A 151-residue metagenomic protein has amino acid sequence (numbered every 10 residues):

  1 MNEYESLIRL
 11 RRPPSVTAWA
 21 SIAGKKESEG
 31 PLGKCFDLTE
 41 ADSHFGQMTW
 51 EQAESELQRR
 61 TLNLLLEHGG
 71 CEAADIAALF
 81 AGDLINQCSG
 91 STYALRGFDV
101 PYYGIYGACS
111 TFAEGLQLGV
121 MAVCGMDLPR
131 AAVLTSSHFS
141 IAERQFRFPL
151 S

Functional and structural regions predicted by a protein language model:
M1-Y103: Conserved "HGTGT" condensation-loop signature of ketosynthase/thiolase-family condensing enzymes that catalyze
E3-S6, V120-V123, S151: A generic local secondary-structure boundary/capping motif
E5, A113-E114, A142-S151: Glycine-/small-residue-rich "gating" segment that lines the acyl/pantetheine channel and substrate pocket
A81-G82, A131-S137: Short beta-strand segments
C88-S89, F139-R144: Short, well-ordered, mixed-charge alpha-helical segments that flank or form enzyme active sites
L95-R96, L118, R147-P149: "Short basic amphipathic alpha-helical interaction patches in structured regions
I105-V133: Active-site-proximal alpha-helical scaffold in enzymes
